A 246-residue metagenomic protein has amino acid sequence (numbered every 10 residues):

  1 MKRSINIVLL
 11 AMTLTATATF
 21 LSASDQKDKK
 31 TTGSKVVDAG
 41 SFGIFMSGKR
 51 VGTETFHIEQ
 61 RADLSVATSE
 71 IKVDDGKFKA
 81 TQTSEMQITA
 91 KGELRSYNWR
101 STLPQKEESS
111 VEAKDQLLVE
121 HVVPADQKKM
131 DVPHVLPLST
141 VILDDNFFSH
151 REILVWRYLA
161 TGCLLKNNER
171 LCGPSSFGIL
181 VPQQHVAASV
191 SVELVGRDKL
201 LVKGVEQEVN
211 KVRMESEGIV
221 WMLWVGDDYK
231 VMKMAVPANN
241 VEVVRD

Functional and structural regions predicted by a protein language model:
M1-L9: Bacterial N-terminal signal peptides that target proteins for export
V8-A18: Bacterial N-terminal signal peptides
L21-V36: Cleaved targeting-peptide boundary
K35-V37, V51, P104-E208: Solvent-exposed helix/loop surface patches that form functional interfaces
V36-M46: A short, Trp-centered hydrophobic/proline-enriched beta-strand micro-motif
V37-D38, T81-Q82, E193-L194, E217-I219: Short, small/polar residue-rich loop motifs at catalytic or cofactor-binding pockets
F45-Q127, M234: N-terminal mature ectodomain segment of secretory-pathway/periplasmic proteins
M214-E215, W221-A238: Short, exposed beta-strand-loop hairpins at the edges of beta-sheets in extracellular/periplasmic proteins
